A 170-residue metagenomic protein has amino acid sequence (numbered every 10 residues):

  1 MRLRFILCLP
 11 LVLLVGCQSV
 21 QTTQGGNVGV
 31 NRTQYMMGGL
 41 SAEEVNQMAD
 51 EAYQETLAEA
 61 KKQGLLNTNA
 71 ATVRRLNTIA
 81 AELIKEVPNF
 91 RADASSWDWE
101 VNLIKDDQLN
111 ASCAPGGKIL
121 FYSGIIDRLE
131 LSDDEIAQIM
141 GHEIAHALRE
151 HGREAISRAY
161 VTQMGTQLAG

Functional and structural regions predicted by a protein language model:
R2-R4, C17-G170: A Zn2+-metalloprotease active-site environment signal
I6-V15: Bacterial N-terminal signal peptides
